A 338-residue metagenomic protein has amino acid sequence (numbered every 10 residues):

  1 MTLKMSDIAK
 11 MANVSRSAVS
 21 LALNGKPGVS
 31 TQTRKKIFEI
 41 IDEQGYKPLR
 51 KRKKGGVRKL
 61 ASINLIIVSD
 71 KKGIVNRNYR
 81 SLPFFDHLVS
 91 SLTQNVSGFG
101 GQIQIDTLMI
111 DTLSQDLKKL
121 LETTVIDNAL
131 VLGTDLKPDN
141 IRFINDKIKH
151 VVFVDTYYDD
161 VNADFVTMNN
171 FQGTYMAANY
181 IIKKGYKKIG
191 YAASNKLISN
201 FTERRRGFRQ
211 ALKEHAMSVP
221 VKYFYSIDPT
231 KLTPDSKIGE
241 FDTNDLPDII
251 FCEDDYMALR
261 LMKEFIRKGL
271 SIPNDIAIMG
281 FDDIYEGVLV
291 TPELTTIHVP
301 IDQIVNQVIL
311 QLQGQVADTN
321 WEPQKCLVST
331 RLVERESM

Functional and structural regions predicted by a protein language model:
M1-K59: N-terminal helix-turn-helix DNA-binding module of bacterial transcription factors
Y46-L117: Amphipathic helical "hinge" segments at domain boundaries
R80-G98, G173-M176, S199-V219, R260: Short, solvent-exposed amphipathic alpha-helices that sit in or adjacent to ligand/effector-binding or catalytic
V96-L108, R209-T233: Short beta-strand elements in bilobed, periplasmic/extracellular small-molecule ligand-binding domains
L132-Q172, Y256, D282-L294: Flexible loop/hinge segments that line or gate small-molecule binding clefts
V166-Y191, K231-G239, A258, V299-A317: Hydrophobic alpha-helical segments within soluble ligand-binding/sensing domains
A177-H215, Q324-S337: An alpha-beta-alpha
I238-M338: Flexible loop/turn connectors
